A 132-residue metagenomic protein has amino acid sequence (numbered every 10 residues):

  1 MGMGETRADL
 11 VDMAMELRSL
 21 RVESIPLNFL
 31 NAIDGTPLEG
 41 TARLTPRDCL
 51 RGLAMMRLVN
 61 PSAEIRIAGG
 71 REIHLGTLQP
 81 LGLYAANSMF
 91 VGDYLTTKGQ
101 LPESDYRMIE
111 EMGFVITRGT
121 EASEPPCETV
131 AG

Functional and structural regions predicted by a protein language model:
M1-A14: Active-site glycine- and acidic-residue-rich loops that bind and position anionic ligands or nucleotide-like cofactors
V11, R18-G132: Auxiliary Fe-S-binding modules of radical SAM enzymes
